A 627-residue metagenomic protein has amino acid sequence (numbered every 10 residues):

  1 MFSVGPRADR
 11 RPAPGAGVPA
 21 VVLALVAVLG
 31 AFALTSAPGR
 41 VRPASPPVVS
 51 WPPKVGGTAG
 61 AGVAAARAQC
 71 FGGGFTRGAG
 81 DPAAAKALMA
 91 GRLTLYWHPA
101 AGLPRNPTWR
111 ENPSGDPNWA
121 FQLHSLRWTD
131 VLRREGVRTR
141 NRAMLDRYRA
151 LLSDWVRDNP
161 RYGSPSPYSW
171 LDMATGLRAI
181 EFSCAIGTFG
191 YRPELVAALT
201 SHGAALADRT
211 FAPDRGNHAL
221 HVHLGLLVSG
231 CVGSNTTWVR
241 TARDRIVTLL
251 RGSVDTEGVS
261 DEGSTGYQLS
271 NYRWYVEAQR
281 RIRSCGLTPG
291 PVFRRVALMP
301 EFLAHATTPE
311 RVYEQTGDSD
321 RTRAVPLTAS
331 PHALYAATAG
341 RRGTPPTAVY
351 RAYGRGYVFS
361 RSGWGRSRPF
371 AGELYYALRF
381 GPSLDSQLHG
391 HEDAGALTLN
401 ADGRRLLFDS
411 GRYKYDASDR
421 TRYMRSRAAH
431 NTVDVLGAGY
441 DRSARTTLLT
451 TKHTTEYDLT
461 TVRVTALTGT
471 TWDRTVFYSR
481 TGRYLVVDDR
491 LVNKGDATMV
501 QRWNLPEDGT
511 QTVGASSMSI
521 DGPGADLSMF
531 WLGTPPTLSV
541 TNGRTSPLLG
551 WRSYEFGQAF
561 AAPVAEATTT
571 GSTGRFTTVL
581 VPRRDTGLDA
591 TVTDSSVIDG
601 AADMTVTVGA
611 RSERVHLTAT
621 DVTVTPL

Functional and structural regions predicted by a protein language model:
F2, S45-R127, V131: N-terminal transition regions in large eukaryotic proteins
F2-L23: N-terminal export and membrane-targeting signals
V21-A31: Bacterial N-terminal signal peptides
L29-P46: C-terminal region of N-terminal signal peptides and the immediate post-cleavage residues of exported proteins
S45-A87, W364-R427: Terminal accessory carbohydrate-recognition/targeting modules of carbohydrate-active enzymes
D116-V296: Aromatic-lined, polymer-binding surfaces characteristic of secreted/periplasmic polysaccharide-degrading enzymes
P117, Y413-L627: CBM-like, beta-strand-rich accessory domains located in the C-terminal region of large, secreted polysaccharide-active
L227, D255, V259-L407, T569-R575 (+1 more regions): Carbohydrate-active enzyme catalytic cores, enriched for enzymes that act on polyanionic acidic polysaccharides
